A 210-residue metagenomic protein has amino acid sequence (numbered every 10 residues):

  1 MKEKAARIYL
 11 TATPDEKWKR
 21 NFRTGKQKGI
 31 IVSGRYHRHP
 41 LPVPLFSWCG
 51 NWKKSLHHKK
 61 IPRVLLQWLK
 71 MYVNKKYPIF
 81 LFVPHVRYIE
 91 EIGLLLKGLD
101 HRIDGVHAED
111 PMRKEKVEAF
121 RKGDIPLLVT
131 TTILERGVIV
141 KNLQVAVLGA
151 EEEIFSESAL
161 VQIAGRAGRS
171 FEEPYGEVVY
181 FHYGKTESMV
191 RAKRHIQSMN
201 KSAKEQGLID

Functional and structural regions predicted by a protein language model:
M1-W48: Post-DEXD/H (motif II) to motif III coupling segment of the RecA-like Helicase ATP-binding lobe
E3-L10, Y77-P78, D124-L127: Loop/turn-to-beta-strand initiation segments
D15-K17, E157, A164-Q197: Conserved segment of the helicase C-terminal RecA-like domain
K28-I89, G93, D100-I103, G207: Conserved interdomain linker/interface between the two RecA-like ATPase lobes of SF2 helicase motors
L66, D110-K114, L127, T131 (+1 more regions): Amphipathic alpha-helical transducer elements in NTP-driven molecular machines
P84-R87, I103-V117, V129-G137: Conserved helicase motor
L127-V129, E135-E151, V161, E177-Y180: A short beta-strand element within the Helicase C-terminal
S198-D210: Non-catalytic, charged low-complexity extensions flanking SF2 helicase motor domains
